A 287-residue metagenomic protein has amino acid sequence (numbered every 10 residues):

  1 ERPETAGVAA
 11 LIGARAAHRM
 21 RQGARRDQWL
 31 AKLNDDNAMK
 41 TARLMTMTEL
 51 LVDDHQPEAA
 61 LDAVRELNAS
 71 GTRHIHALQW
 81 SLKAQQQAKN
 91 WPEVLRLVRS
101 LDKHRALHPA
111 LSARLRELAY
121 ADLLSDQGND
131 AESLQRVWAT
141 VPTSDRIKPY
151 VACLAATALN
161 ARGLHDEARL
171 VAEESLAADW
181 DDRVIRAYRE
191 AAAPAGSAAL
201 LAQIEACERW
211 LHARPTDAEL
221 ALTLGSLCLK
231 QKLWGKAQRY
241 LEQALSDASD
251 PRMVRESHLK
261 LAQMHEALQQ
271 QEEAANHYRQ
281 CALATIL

Functional and structural regions predicted by a protein language model:
G13, T46-M47, S81, A119-Y120 (+7 more regions): Structural register within alpha-helical repeat arrays
A17, L51, Q85, A158-L159 (+3 more regions): Residue at a conserved register position within TPR or TPR-like alpha-solenoid repeats
M20-R21, D54, A88, Q127-G128 (+4 more regions): Structural motif corresponding to the intra-repeat A-B loop/turn of tetratricopeptide repeats
G23, P57, W91, D130-A131 (+4 more regions): TPR-repeat structural position
R26, A60, V94, S133-L134 (+4 more regions): Single-residue signature of alpha-solenoid repeat helices
A31, D62-R65, R96-R99, Q135-A139 (+5 more regions): Alpha-solenoid helical repeat scaffolds
D36, A69-R73, K83-A106, R169 (+5 more regions): TPR/TPR-like (Sel1-like) alpha-helical repeat modules
